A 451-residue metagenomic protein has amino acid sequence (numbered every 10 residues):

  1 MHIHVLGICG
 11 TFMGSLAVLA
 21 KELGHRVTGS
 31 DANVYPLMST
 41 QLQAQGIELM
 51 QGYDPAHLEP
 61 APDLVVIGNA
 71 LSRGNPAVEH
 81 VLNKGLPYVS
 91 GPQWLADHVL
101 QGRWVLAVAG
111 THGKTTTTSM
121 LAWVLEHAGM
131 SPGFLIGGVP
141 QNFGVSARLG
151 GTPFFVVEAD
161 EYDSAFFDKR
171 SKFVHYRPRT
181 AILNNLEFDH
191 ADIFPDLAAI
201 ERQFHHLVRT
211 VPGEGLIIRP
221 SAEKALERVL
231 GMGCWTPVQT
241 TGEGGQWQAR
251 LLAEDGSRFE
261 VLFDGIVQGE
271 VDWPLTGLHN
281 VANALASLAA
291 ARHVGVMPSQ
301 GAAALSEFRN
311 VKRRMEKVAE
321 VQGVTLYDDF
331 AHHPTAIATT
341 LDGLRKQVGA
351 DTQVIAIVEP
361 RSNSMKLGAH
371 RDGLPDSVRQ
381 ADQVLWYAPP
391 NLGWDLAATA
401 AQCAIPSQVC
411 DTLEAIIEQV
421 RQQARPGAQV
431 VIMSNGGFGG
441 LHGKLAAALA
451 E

Functional and structural regions predicted by a protein language model:
M1-M38, Q43-L49, A61, V65 (+8 more regions): ATP-dependent carboxylate-amine ligase
L19-E22, Q43, H57-P60, N69 (+4 more regions): Phosphate-binding loop of NTP-binding sites
T28-S30, G129-I136, T241, Q408: Conserved RecA-like helicase motor-core motifs
A32-Y35, Y53-P55, N69-R73, S221-A225 (+2 more regions): Short, polar loop motifs at secondary-structure junctions
G52-P55, P92-Q93, L413-E414: Conserved SAM/SAH-binding loop
R170-S171, V271-G277: A short glycine-threonine-serine/GTX helix/turn-capping micro-motif
Q248-R250: A conserved short coil-to-beta-strand element within the FAD-binding core of flavoproteins
S257-F263: Short polybasic amphipathic segments
